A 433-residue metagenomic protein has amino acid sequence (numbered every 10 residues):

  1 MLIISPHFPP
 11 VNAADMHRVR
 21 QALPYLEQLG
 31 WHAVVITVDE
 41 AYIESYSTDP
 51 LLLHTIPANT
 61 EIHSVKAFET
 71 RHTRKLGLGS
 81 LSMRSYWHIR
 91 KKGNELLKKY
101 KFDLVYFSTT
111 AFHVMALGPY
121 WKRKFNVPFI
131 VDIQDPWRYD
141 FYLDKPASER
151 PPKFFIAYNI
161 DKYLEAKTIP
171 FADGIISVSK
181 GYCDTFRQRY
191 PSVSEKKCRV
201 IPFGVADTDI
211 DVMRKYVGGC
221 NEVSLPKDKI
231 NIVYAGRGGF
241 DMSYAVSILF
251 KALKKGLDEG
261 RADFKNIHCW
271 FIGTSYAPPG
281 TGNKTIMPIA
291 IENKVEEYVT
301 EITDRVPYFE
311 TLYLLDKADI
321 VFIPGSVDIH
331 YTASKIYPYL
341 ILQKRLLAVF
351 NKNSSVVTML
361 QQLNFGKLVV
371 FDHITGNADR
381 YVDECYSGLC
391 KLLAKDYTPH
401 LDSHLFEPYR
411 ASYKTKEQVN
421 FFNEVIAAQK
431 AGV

Functional and structural regions predicted by a protein language model:
M1-E61, G174, G256, T415 (+1 more regions): N-terminal subdomain of nucleotide-sugar transferases
L2, S224-S243, F250-K251, K414: Conserved donor-binding/catalytic core segment of Leloir-type glycosyltransferases
P6, A67-G79, Y100, F125-K162 (+1 more regions): Acceptor-binding helix/loop patch of EC 2.4 sugar-transfer enzymes, predominantly nucleotide-sugar-dependent
V35-K99: A conserved catalytic-core segment of Leloir-type glycosyltransferases
A116, Y120-K124, F154-I175: Membrane-proximal helix-turn-helix segments that form the acceptor-binding/catalytic region of lipid-linked
G181, G204: Carbohydrate-associated surface elements
N266, F271-S275, G280-R305, F309: Nucleotide-activated donor-binding/catalytic signature segment of Leloir-type glycosyltransferases, i.e., the conserved
D372-D383, S387-I426: A charged, aromatic-enriched C-terminal amphipathic alpha-helix characteristic of glycosyltransferases across folds
